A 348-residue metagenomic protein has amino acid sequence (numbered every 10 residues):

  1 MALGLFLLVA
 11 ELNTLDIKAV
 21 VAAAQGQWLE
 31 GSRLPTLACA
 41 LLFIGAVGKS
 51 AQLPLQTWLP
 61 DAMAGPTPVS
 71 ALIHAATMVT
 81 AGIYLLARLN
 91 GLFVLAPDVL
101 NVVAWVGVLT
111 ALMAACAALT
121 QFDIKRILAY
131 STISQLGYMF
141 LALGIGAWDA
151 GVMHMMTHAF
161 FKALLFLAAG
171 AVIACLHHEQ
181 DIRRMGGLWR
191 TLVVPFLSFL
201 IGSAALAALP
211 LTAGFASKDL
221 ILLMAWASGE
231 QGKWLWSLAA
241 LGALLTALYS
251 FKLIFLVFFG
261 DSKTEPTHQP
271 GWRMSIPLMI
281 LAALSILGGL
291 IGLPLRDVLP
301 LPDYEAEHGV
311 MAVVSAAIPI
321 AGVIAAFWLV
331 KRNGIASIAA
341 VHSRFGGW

Functional and structural regions predicted by a protein language model:
M1-R296, A306-A336: ...captures the hydrophobic TM-helix bundle architecture rather than a specific catalytic motif, and can also fire on
L299-P300: Membrane-proximal cytoplasmic C-terminal regulatory module of class A 7TM GPCRs
A339-W348: Short, highly charged, low-complexity non-transmembrane loops/tails of multi-pass membrane proteins
